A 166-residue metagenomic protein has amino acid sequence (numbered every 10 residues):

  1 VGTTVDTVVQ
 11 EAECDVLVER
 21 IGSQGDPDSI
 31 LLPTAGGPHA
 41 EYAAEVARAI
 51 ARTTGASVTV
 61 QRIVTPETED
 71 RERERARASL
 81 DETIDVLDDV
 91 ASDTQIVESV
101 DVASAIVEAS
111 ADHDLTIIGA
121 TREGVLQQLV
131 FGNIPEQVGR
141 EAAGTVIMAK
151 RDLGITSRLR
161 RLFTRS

Functional and structural regions predicted by a protein language model:
V1, D85-T116, T121-L126, N133 (+2 more regions): Structural beta-alpha unit
V1-R48, R52-T68, D114, E141-S166: Intrinsically disordered or low-complexity boundary/linker segments at protein termini and domain junctions
G2-T4, R75-S79, F131-P135: Charged helix-capping and loop-helix junction motifs
D6, R48, D81, S104 (+1 more regions): Active-site phosphate/pyrophosphate- and oxyanion-stabilizing loops and adjacent acidic/basic residues in soluble
L31-P33, R75-A76, A109, N133 (+1 more regions): Short low-complexity, flexible loop/linker segments enriched in glycine and/or proline with clustered acidic
A44, D70-D81: Short, surface-exposed alpha-helical segments at coil->helix boundaries
I50-T54, D81-A91: Short helix-loop-beta junction
T65-E72, G124-L126: Short, small-residue-enriched loops and turns at beta-alpha junctions that line or gate enzyme active sites
